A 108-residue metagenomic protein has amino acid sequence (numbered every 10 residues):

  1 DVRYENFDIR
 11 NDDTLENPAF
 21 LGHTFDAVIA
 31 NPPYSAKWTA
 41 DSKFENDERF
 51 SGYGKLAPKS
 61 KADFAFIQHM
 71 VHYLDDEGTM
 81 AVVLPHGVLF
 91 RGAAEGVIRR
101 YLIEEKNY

Functional and structural regions predicted by a protein language model:
D1-K106: SAM-dependent methyltransferase catalytic region
